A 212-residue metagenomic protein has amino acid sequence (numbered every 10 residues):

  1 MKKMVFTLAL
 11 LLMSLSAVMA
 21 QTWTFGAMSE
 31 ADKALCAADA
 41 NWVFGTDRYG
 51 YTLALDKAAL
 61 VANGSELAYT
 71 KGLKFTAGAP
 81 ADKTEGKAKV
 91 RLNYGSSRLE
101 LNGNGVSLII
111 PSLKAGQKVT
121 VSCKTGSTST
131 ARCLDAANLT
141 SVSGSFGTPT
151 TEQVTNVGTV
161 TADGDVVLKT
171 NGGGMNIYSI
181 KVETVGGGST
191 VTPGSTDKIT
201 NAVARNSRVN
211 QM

Functional and structural regions predicted by a protein language model:
M1-M4: Positively charged n-region of N-terminal signal peptides that target proteins for export
L15-A20: Sec/Tat signal peptide C-region and signal peptidase I cleavage site
T22-A68, L113, G126-S189: Terminal, low-complexity interaction segments
A58-K114: Surface-exposed, low-complexity/disordered Ser/Thr/Gly/Pro/Asn-rich loops and linkers
G103, L113-S127: A short beta-strand element within beta-rich, extracytoplasmic domains of secreted/secretory-pathway proteins
S107-I109, K118-S122, V167, S179: Beta-strand secondary-structure signal
T192-M212: C-terminal outer-membrane/trafficking sorting elements
